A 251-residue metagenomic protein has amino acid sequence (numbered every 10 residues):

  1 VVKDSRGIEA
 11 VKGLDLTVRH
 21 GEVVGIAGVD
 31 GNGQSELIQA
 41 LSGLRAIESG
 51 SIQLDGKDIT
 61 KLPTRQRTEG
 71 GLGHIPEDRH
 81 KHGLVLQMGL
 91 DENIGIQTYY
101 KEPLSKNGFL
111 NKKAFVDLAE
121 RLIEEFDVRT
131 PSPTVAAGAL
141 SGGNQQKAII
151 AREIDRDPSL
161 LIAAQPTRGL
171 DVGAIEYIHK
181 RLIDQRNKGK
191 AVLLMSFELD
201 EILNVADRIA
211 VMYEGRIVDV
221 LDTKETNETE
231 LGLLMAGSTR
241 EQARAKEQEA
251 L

Functional and structural regions predicted by a protein language model:
V1-L251: Glycine-rich phosphate-binding loops of nucleotide-dependent enzymes
